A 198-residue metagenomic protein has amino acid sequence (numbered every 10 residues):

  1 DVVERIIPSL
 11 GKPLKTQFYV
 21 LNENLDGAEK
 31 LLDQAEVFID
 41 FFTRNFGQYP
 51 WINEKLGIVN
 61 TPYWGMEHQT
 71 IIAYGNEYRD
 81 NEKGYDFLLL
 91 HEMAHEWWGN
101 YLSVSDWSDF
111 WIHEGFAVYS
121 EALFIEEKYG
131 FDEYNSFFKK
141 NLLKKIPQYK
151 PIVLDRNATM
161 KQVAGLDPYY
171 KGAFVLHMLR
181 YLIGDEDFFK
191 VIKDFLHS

Functional and structural regions predicted by a protein language model:
D1-L90, Y119, K140, K144: Hydrophobic helix-coil surface modules that form long, contiguous segments used for peptide/substrate interaction
N24-K30, W107, T159-L166, F195-S198: Active-site rim elements
E29, D33-E36, A73-S136, I192: Zinc-dependent metallopeptidase catalytic helix centered on the HExxH motif and its immediate flanking segment
F46-W51, K128-K150, I183: Proline-centered turn/helix-capping motifs that create local helix->coil transitions or kinks
G57-V59, G75, D80-G84, D155-A164 (+2 more regions): Active-site-adjacent structural elements in folded domains
Y63-M66, N81-L90, D109-I112, F116 (+2 more regions): Secondary-structure capping and boundary motifs in well-ordered enzyme cores
K144-A173: Metalloprotease/metallohydrolase-associated module, dominated by Zn2+-dependent proteases
G165-S198: Amphipathic alpha-helical substructures
